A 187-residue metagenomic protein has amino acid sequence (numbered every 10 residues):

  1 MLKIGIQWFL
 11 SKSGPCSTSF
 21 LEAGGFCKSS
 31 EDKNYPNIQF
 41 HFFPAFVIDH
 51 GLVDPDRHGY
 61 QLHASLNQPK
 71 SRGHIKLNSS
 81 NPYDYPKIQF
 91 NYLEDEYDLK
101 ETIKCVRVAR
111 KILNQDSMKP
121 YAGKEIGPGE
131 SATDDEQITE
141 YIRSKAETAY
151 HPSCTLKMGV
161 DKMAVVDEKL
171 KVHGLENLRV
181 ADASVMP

Functional and structural regions predicted by a protein language model:
M1: A helicase ATPase "motif cassette" and its flanking acidic/Ser/Thr-rich regulatory loops
I4-P187: FAD-dependent oxidoreductase catalytic-site/capping-region signature
